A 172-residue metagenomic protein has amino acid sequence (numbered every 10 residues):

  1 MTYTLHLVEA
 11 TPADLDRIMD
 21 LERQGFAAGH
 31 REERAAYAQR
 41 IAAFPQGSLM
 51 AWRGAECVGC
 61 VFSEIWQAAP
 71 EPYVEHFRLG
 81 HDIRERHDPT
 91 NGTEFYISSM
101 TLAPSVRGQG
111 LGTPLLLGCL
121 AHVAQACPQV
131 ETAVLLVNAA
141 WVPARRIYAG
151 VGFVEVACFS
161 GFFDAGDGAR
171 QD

Functional and structural regions predicted by a protein language model:
Y3-L5, E56-C60, F95: Glycine-rich phosphate/pyrophosphate-binding loop shared by adenosine-nucleotide-utilizing enzymes
T4-I18: A short beta-loop-alpha structural element at the N-terminal edge of CoA-dependent acyl/N-acetyltransferase catalytic
A28-V58, F62-A68, F77, H81-R86: Active-site rim helix/loop that mediates acceptor-substrate recognition in acyltransferases
F62-S99, S160-G168: Conserved acyl-donor/pantetheine-binding loop and adjacent beta-alpha core of acyl/acetyltransferases and related
F95, L116, V123-A139: Conserved GNAT acetyl-CoA-binding A-motif
L102, G108-V123, R146, G150: Conserved acetyl-CoA-binding loop-helix of GNAT-fold acetyltransferases
P104-R107, A133-R145, G161-R170: Conserved beta-strand-loop-alpha-helix junction that forms the acyl-donor binding cleft
A149-C158: Conserved acetyl-CoA-binding loop of GNAT-fold acetyltransferases
